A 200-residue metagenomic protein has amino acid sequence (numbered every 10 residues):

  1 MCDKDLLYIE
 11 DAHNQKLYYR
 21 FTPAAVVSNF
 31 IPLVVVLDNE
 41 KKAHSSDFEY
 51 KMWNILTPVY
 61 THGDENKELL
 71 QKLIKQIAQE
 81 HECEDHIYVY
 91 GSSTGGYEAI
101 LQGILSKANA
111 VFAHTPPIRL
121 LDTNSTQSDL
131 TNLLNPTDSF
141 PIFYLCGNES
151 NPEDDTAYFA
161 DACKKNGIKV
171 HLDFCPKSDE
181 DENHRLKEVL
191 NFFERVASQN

Functional and structural regions predicted by a protein language model:
C2-W53, V59-Y60, D64: Short, surface-exposed "cap/lid" segments of acyl-processing enzymes
V36-E40, Y60, S92, L145-S150: Structural motif
E49-Y50, Q76-E80, Q102-N109, A160-K165: Short, surface-exposed basic-aromatic patches at helix termini and helix-loop junctions that form
H62-E82: Alpha/beta-hydrolase active-site loop
E82-S93: Alpha/beta-hydrolase fold nucleophile elbow
G91-L101: Glycine-rich nucleophile elbow surrounding the catalytic serine of serine-hydrolase chemistry
K107-D122: A conserved short beta-strand
L121-Q199: The feature captures the conserved acid-bearing segment of alpha/beta-hydrolase catalytic domains
